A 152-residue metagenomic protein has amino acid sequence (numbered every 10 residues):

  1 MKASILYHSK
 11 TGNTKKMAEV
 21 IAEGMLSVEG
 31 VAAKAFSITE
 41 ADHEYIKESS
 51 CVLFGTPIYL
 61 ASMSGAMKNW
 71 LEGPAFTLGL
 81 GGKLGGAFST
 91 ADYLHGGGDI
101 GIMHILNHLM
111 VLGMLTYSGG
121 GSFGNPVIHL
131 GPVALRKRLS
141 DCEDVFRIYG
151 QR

Functional and structural regions predicted by a protein language model:
K2-S4, K34, G86: A structural signal for isolated positions on well-ordered beta-strands in alpha/beta enzyme cores
K2-V28: N-terminal beta1-alpha1 ligand-phosphate binding loop
Y7, S89-D92, A134: Short, histidine-centered active-site or binding-site loop motifs used for metal coordination, general acid-base
T11, A32, L94-G96: A generic secondary-structure micro-motif detector that highlights 1-2 residue hydrophobic/ambivalent hotspots embedded
V28-K34: A generic structural motif
I38-G124: Helix-loop-strand module that forms the ligand-binding subsite of alpha/beta enzymes
D42, S118-R152: Glycine-rich phosphate/pyrophosphate-binding loop and the adjoining helix
